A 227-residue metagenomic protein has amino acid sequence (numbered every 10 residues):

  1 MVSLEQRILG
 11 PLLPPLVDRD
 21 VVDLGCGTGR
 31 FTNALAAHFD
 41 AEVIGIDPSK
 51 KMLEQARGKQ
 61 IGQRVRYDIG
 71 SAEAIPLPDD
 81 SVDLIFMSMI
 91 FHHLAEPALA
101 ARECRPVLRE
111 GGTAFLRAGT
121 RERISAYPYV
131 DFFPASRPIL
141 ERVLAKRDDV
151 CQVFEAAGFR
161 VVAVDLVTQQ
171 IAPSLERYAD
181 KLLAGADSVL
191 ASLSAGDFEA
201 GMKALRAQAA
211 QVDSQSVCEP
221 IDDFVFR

Functional and structural regions predicted by a protein language model:
V2-R19, A34: Conserved alpha-helix/loop element of class I SAM-dependent methyltransferases that forms part of the SAM/SAH-binding
V22, T28-A74: Class I SAM-dependent methyltransferase SAM/SAH-binding core
T28, V162-R227: Conserved Class I S-adenosyl-L-methionine
F86: A conserved beta-strand element that flanks and buttresses the S-adenosyl-L-methionine
M89-H93: Short catalytic micro-motifs in class I SAM-dependent methyltransferases
A98-E110: A short glycine-rich, Lys/Arg-flanked "PGG" loop and its adjoining helix->strand segment in the class I
T113-R142: Conserved class I S-adenosyl-L-methionine
R142-A157: Short alpha-helix
